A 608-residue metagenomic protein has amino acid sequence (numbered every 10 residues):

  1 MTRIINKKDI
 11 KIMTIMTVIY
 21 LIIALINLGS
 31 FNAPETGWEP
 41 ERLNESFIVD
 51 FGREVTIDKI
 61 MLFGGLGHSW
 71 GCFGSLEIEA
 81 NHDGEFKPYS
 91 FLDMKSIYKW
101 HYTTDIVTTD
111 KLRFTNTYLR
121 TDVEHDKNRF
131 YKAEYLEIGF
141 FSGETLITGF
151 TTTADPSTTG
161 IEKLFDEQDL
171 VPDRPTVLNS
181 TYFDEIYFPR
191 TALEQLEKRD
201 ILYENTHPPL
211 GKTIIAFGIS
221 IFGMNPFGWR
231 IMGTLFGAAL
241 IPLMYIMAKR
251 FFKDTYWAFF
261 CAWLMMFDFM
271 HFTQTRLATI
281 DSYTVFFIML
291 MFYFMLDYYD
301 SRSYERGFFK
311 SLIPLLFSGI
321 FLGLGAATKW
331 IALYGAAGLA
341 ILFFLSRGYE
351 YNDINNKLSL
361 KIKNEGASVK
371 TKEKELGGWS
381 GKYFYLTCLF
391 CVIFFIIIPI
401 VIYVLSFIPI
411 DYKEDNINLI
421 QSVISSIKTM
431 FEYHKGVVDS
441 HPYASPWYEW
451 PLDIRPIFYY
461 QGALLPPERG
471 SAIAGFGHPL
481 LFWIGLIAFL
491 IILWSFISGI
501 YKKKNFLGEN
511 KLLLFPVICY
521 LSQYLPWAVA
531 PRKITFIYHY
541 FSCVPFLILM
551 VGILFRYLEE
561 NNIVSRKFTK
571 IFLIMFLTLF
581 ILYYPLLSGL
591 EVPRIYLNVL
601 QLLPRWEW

Functional and structural regions predicted by a protein language model:
T2-T14, I22-V49, G67, T176 (+8 more regions): Transmembrane helical bundles and short interhelical boundary loops of multi-pass, membrane-embedded
L25-V177: Aromatic, loop-rich ligand-recognition surfaces of beta-strand-rich domains
E144-L193, S380, I400-E449, D453 (+1 more regions): Aromatic-rich transmembrane-lumenal/periplasmic boundary elements in polytopic membrane proteins
I186-K198, L202-M224, P409, P446 (+1 more regions): Short hydrophobic/aromatic helix or loop-helix immediately within or flanking a transmembrane segment in polytopic
M224, M244-F267, F286, R306-K310: Transmembrane-helix signature of polytopic, membrane-embedded enzymes that assemble or transfer cell-envelope glycans
F227, I231-F252, L290-F294, S495: Transmembrane-helix motifs of polytopic, lipid-linked glycan transferases
W229, G233, M270-T284, I331: Short acidic/glycine- and proline-prone juxtamembrane loop motifs at membrane-interface regions of multi-pass membrane
M291-P314, G325, F344-D353: Membrane-interface transmembrane helices that cradle and orient dolichyl/undecaprenyl
